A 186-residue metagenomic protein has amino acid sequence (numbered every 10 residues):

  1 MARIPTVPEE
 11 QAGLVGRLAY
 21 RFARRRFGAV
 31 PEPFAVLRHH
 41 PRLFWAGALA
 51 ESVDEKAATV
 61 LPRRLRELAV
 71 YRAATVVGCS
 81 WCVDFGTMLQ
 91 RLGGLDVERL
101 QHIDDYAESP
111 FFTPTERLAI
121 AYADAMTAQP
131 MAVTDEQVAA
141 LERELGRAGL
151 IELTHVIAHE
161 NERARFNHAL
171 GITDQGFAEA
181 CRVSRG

Functional and structural regions predicted by a protein language model:
M1-G186: Hydrophobic alpha-helical segments
